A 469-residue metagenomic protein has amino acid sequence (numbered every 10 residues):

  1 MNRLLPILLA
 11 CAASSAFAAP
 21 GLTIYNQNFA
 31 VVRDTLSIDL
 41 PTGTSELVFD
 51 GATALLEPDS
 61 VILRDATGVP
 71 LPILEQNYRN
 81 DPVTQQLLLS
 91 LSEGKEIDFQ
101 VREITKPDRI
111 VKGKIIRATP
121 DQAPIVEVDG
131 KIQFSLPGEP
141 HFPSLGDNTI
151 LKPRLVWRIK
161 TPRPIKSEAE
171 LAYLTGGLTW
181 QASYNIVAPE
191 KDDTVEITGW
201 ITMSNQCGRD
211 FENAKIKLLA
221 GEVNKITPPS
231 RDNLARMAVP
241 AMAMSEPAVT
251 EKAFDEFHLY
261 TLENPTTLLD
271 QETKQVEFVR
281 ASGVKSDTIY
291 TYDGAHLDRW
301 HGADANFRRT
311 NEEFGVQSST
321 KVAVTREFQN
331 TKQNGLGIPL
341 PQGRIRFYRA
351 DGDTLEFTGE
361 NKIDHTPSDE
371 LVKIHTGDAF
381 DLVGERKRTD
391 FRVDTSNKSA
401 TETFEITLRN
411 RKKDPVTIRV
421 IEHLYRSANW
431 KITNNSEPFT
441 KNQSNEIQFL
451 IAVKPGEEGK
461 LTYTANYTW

Functional and structural regions predicted by a protein language model:
N2-L4, S14-W469: Long, intrinsically disordered, low-complexity accessory segments associated with secretion and vesicular trafficking
P6-L8: N-terminal export/ancillary region detector
